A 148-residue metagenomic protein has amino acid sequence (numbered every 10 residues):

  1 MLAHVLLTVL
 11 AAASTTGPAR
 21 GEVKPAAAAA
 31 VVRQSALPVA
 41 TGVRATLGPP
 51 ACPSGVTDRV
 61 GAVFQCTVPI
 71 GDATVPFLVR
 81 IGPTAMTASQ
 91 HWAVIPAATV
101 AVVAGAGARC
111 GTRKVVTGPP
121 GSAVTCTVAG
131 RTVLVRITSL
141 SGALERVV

Functional and structural regions predicted by a protein language model:
M1-P18: Secretory targeting and sorting signals
G17-P49, A93-T112: Short, non-transmembrane alpha-helical segments in secretory-pathway proteins
V23-K24, R44, V63-F64, G82-V94 (+1 more regions): Membrane-proximal envelope biogenesis segments
L47-Q65, R109-T125: Serine/threonine-rich, repeat-prone extracellular segments and beta-strand-based repeat modules of secreted/surface
V56-T57, M86-V94, A101-G105, R109-G118 (+1 more regions): Extracellular/lumenal and peripheral-membrane lipid-interaction modules
F64, V68, F77-V79, V124-V128 (+1 more regions): Fold-core signature of tandem repeat domains
P69-G71, S89-I95, V128-R131, V148: Secondary-structure transition/turn motif
T74-A88, T132-V147: A short, surface-exposed beta-strand/turn
